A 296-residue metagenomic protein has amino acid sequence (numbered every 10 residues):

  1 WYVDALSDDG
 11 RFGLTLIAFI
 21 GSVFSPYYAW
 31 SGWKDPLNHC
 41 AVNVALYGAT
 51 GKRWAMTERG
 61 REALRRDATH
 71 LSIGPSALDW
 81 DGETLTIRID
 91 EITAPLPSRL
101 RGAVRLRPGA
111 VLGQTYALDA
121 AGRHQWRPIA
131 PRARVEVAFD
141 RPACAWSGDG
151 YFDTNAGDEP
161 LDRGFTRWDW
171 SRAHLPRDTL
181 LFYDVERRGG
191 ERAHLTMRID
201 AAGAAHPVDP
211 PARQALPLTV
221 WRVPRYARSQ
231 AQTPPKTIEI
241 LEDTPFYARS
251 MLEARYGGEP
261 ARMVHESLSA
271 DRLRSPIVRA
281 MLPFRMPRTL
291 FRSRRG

Functional and structural regions predicted by a protein language model:
W1-G296: Structured soluble/peripheral alpha/beta segments that form catalytic or ligand/cofactor-binding pockets
